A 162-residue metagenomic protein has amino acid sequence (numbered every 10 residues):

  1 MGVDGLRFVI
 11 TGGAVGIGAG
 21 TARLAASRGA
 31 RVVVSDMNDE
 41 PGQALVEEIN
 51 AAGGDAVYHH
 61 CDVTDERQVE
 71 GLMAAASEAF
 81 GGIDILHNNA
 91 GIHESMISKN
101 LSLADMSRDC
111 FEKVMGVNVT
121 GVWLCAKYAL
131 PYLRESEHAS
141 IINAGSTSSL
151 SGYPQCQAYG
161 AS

Functional and structural regions predicted by a protein language model:
G2-V33: Canonical Rossmann dinucleotide-binding motif of NAD(H)/NADP(H)-dependent dehydrogenases/reductases, specifically
T21, A26, G121, S149-G152 (+1 more regions): The catalytic Tyr-X3-Lys active-site helix of short-chain dehydrogenase/reductase
R28-L45: Conserved glycine-rich Rossmann-like NAD(P)H-binding loop of the short-chain dehydrogenase/reductase
D39-E40, H60-M73, R108: The beta1-alpha1 cofactor-binding region of Rossmann-like NAD(H)/NADP(H)-dependent oxidoreductases
E70, H93-E112, Q155-A158: Conserved mid-core segment of classical short-chain dehydrogenase/reductases
A104-W123, I142: Catalytic Tyr-X3-Lys loop
V117-E137: Amphipathic alpha-helical dimer-interface segment in Rossmann-like NAD(P)H-dependent oxidoreductases
S146: Residue(s) in the substrate-gating loop at a strand-loop-helix junction that position the organic substrate next
